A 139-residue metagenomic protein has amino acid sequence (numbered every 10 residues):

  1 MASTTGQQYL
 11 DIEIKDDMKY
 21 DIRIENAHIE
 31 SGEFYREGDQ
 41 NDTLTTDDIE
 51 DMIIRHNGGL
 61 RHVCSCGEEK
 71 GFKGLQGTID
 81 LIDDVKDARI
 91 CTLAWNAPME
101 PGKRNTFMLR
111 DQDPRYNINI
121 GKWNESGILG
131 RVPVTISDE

Functional and structural regions predicted by a protein language model:
M1-E139: Intrinsically disordered, low-complexity segments enriched in small/polar residues
